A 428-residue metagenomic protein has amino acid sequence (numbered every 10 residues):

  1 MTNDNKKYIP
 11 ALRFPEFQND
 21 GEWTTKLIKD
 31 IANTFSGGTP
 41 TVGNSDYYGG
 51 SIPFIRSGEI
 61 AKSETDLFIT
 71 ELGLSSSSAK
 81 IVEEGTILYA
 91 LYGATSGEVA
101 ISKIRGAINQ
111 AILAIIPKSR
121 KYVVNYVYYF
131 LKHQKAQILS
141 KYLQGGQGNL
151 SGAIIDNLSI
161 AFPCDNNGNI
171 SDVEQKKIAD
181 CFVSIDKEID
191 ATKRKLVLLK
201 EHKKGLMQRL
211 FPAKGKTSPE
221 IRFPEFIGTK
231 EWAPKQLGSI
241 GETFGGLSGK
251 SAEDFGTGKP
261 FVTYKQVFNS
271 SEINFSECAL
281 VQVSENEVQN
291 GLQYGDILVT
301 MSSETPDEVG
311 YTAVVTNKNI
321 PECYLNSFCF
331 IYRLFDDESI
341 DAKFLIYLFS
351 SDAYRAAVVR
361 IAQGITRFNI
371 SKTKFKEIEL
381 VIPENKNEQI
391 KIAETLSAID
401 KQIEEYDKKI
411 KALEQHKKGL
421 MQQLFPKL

Functional and structural regions predicted by a protein language model:
T2, F14-P15, D20-K26, S159-K204 (+4 more regions): Amphipathic alpha-helical segments
K6-P10, G106-L113, L131, Q144-D172 (+3 more regions): A short glycine-rich beta-alpha junction/loop motif
I9-G38, F54, S63, R222-L247: Non-catalytic DNA-recognition/assembly elements of restriction-modification systems
K29-G43, R56-E84, G238-S251, K265-I297: Sequence-specific dsDNA recognition surfaces
Y89-A90, S184, T300, A398: A generic structural signal for residues embedded in beta-strands
S96-S102, P306-V314: Short, Lys/Arg- and Gly-enriched loop/turn segments at beta-strand edges
I108-Y128, K318-I340: Short peripheral tails and domain-boundary helices/loops at the edges of structured domains
